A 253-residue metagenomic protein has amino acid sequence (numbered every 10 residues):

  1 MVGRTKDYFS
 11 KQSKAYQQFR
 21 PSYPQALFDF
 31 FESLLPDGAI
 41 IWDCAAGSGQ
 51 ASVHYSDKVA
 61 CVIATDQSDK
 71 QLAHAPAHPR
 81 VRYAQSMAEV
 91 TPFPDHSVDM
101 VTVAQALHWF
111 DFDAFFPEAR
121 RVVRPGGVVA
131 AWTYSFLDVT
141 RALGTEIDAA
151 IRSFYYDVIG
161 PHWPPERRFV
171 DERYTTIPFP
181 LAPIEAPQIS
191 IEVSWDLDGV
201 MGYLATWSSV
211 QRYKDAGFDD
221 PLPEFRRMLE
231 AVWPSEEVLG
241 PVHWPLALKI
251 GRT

Functional and structural regions predicted by a protein language model:
M1-D37, Q50: Conserved class I S-adenosyl-L-methionine
F31, Y55, A119: Class I S-adenosylmethionine-dependent transferase superfamily signal
W42, S48-V90: Class I SAM-dependent methyltransferase SAM/SAH-binding core
E89-M100: A short acidic, Gly/Pro-enriched loop at the edge of an enzyme's catalytic core that lines a small-molecule cofactor
V103-A104, F112: A short beta-strand submotif of the Rossmann-like class I SAM-dependent methyltransferase core that lines
F110-E118: A short, conserved alpha-helix within the catalytic core of class I
R120, R124-V193: Conserved catalytic/acceptor-binding region of the Class I
V170-T253: Conserved Class I S-adenosyl-L-methionine
